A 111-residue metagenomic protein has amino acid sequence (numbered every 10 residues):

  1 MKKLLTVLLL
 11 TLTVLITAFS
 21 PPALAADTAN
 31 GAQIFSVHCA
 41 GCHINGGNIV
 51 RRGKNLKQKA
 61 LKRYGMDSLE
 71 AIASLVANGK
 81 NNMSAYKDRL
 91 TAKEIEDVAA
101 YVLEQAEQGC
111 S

Functional and structural regions predicted by a protein language model:
M1-D27, L75, E104-S111: Post-cleavage N-terminal segment of exported redox proteins
L8, R63, S68, L90-K93 (+1 more regions): A broad, structure-centric signal for solvent-exposed, well-ordered loop/edge residues that line or flank functional
L15-I16, P22, R63, Y86-R89: Short N-terminal micro-motifs specific to bacterial/archaeal maturation and metal-cluster initiation sites
F19, Q33-S36: Processing junctions and N-termini across compartments
T28, A32, I44-S74: Gly/Gly-Pro-rich "capping" loops immediately C-terminal to redox-active cysteine motifs in periplasmic/lumenal
N30, I34, E94-D97: Charged catalytic carboxylate motif
F35-G41, G46, G79-N82: Short pre-active-site segment immediately N-terminal to redox-active cysteine/selenocysteine motifs in thiol-based
V50-K59, L75-S111: Axial heme c-ligation environment in periplasmic c-type cytochrome domains
